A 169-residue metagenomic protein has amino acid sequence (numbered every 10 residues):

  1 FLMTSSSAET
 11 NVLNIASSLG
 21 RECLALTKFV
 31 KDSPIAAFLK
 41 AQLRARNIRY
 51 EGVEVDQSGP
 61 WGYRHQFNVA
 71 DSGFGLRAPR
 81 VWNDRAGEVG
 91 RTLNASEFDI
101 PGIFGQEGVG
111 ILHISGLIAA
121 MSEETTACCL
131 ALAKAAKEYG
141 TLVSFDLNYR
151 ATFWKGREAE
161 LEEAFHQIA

Functional and structural regions predicted by a protein language model:
T4, N11-L24, A45: Alpha-helix C-terminal capping segments
T4-N11, A95, R157-E160: Short secondary-structure boundary/capping elements
S5-A8, I35, C128: Conserved alpha-helical elements of sugar-nucleotide-dependent glycosyltransferases
G20-T27, V143-L147: Short beta-strand segments at enzyme active-site cores
E22-G116: Conserved N-terminal subdomain of the carbohydrate kinase-like
I111-A169: Conserved beta-alpha-beta core of the PfkB/ribokinase-like small-molecule kinase fold
